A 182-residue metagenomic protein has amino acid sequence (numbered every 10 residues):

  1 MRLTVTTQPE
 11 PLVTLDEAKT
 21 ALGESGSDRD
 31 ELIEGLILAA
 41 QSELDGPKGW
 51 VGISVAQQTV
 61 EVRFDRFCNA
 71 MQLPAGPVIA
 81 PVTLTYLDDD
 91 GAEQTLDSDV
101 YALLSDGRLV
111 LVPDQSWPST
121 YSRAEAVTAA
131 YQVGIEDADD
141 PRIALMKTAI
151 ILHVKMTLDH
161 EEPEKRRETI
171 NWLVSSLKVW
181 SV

Functional and structural regions predicted by a protein language model:
M1-V182: Divalent metal-cofactor coordination and adjacent catalytic microenvironments
